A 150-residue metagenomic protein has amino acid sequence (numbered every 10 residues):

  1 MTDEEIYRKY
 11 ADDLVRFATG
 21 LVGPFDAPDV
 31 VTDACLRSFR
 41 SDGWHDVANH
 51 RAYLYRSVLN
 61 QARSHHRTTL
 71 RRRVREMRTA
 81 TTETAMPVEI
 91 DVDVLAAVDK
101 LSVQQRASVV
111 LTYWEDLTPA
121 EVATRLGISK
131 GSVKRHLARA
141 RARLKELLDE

Functional and structural regions predicted by a protein language model:
M1-E5, V15-D33, S41-A48, K130: Short, charged helix-capping/linker segments at alpha-helix termini
Y10, H50, I90-D93, A97 (+1 more regions): N-terminal positioning helix adjacent to the helix-turn-helix/winged-helix DNA-binding module
A11, V15, C35, S102 (+2 more regions): C-terminal flanking helix
L14, A18, A27-S38, L54-S57 (+3 more regions): Short, small-hydrophobic-rich alpha-helical interface motif
R56-R78, P87: Arg/Lys-rich amphipathic alpha helix in sigma70-family domain 2
L59, L126-E150: DNA-recognition helix of helix-turn-helix
D99, V103, E115-S132, R143: Helix-turn-helix DNA-binding module
S108-T112: A short pre-motif secondary-structure segment
